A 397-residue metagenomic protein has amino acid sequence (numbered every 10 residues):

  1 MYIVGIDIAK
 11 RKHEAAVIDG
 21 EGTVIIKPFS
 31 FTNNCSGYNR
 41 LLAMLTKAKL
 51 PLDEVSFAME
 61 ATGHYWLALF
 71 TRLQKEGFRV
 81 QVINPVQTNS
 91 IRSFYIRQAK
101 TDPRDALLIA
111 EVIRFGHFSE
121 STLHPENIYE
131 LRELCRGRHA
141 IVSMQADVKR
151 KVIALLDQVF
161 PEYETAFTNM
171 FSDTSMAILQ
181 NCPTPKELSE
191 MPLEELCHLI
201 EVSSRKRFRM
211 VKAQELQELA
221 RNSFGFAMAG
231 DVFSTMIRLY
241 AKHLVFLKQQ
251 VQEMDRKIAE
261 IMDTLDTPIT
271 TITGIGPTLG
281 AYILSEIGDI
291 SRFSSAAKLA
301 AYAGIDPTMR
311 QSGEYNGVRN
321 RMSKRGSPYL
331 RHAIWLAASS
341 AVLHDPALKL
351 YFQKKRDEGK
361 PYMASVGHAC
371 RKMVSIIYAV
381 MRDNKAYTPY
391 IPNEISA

Functional and structural regions predicted by a protein language model:
M1-A397: A detector of single, family-specific signature residues that are central to catalytic or substrate-handling motifs
